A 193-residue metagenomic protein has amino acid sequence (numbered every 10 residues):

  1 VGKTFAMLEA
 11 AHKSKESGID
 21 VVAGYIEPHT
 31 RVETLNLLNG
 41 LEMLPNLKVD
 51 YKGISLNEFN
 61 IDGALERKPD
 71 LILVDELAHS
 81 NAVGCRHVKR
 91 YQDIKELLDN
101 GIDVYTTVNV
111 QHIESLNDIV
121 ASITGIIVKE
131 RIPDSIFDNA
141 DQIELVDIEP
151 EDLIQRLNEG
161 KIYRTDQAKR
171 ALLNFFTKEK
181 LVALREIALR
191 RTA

Functional and structural regions predicted by a protein language model:
V1, N139, I143-A193: Membrane-embedded alpha-helical bundles that form conduits across membranes
V1-E66: Conserved P-loop
D20, K68-L71, N100-T106: Loop/turn-to-beta-strand initiation segments
E27-V32, A78-H79, V104, V110-S115 (+1 more regions): Conserved nucleotide-binding/hydrolysis micro-motifs of P-loop NTPases
Y51-E76, H87-R90, T124-I127: Conserved RecA-like ASCE ATPase "motif II neighborhood" in helicase/translocase motors
E76-Y91, S115-D118: Conserved ATPase-coupling elements of RecA-like P-loop NTPase cores
K89-N109: Substrate-engagement module of ASCE P-loop NTPases
V110-N158: Conserved catalytic-core segment of NTP-binding enzymes
